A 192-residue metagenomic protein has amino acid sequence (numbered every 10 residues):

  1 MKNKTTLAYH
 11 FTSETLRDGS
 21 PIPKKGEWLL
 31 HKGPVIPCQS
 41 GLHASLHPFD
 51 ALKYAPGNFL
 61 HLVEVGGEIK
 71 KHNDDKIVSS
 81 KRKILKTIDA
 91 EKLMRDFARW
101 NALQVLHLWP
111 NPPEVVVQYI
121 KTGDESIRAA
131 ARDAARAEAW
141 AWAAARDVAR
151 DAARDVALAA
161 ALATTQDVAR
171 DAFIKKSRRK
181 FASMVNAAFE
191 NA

Functional and structural regions predicted by a protein language model:
M1-A192: Short, glycine-biased loop/turn motifs at secondary-structure junctions and in low-complexity Ser/Thr/Pro-rich termini
